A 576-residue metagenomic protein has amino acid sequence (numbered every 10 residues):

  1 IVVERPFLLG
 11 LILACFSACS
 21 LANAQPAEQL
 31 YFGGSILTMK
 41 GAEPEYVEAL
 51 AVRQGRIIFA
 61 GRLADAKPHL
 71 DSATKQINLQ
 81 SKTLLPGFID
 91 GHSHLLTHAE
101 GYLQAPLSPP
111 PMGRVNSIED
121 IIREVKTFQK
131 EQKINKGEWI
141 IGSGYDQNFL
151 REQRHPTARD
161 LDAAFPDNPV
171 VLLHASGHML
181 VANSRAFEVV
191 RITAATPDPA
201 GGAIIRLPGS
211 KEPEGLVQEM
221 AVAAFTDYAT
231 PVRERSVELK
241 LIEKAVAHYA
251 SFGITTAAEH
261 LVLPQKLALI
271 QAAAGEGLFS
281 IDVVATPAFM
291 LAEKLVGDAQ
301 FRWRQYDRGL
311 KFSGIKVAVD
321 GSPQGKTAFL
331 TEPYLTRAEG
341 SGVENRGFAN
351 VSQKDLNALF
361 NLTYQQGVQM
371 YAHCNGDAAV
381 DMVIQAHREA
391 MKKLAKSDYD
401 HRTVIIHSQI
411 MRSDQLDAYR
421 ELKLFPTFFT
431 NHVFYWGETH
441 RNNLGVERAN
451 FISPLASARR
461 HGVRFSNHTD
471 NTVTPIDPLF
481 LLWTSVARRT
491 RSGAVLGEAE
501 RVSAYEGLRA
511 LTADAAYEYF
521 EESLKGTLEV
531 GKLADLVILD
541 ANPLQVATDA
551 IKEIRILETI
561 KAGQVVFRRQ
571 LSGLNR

Functional and structural regions predicted by a protein language model:
I1-E4: N-terminal secretory signal peptides that target proteins for export/translocation
P6-S20: Bacterial N-terminal signal peptides
A24-F32, G41-D298, V317-A379, K396-S397 (+6 more regions): Divalent metal-binding segments
H94, G309-T327, L424-F434: Non-cysteine beta-strand/loop elements that form the S-adenosyl-L-methionine
K240, N361-Y371, A378-T403, H407 (+4 more regions): His/Asp/Glu-enriched, well-ordered alpha-helical/loop segment that forms or immediately abuts the divalent-metal
A274-G277, F301-L310, K396, Y419-K423: Acidic (Asp/Glu)-rich catalytic clusters
R569-R576: Extracellular/periplasmic ectodomains of large secreted or surface enzymes and adhesion receptors
